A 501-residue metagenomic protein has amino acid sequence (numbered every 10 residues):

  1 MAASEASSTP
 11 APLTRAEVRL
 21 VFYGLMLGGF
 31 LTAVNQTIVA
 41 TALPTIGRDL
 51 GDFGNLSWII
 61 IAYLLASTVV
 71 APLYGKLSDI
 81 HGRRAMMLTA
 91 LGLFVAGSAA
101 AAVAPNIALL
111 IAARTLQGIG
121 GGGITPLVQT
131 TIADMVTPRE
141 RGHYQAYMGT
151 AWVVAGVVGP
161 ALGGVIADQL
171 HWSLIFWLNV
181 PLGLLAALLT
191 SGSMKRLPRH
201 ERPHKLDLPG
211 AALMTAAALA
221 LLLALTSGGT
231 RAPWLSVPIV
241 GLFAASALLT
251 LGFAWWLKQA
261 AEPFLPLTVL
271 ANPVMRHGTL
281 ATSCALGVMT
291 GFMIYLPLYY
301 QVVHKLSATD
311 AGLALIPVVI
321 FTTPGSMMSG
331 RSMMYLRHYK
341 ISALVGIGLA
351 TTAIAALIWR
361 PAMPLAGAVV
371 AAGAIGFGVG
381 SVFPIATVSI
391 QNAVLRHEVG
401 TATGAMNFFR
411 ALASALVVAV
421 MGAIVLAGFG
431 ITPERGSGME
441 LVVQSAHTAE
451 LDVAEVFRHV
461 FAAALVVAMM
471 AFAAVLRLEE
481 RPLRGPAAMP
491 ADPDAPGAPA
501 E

Functional and structural regions predicted by a protein language model:
A2-V21, L25, Q444-E501: Transmembrane-helix exit segments and adjacent C-terminal regions of multi-pass membrane proteins
R19-A66, H171, P209, L235-G241 (+3 more regions): Transmembrane core module of solute transporters
G24, G28, M87-L93, G97 (+13 more regions): Residue-level signature of the transmembrane alpha-helical cores of Major Facilitator Superfamily-type secondary
F30, I61-L65, G92, T115 (+6 more regions): Transmembrane alpha-helical cores of Major Facilitator Superfamily
I46-G47, L77-S78, L162-L170, L225 (+4 more regions): Interfacial helix-cap and linker-helix signal at transmembrane-aqueous boundaries of multi-pass secondary transporters
V70, H81-T89, I107-L109, L127 (+3 more regions): C-terminal module of multi-pass small-molecule transporters
A71-G210: Helix-loop-helix hairpins in multi-pass membrane proteins, especially solute transporters
D168-A281, V288, L306, L465 (+2 more regions): Hydrophobic transmembrane-helix bundles of small-molecule transporters
